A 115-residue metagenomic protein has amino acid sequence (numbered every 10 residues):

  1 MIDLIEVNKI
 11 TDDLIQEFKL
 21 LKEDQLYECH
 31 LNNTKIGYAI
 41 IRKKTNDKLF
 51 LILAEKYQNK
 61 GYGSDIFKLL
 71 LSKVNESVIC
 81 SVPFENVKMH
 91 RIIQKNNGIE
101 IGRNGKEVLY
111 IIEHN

Functional and structural regions predicted by a protein language model:
M1-K9, N115: Conserved N-terminal entry element of GNAT/NAT acetyltransferase domains
K22-G37: Conserved beta-hairpin
R42-K56, S81: Conserved acetyl-CoA binding element of GNAT-fold acetyltransferases
Y57, G61-L70: Conserved acetyl-CoA pyrophosphate-binding loop and the N-cap/start of the following alpha-helix in GNAT-like
V74-F84: Conserved GNAT acetyl-CoA-binding A-motif
S81, I99-E113: Conserved catalytic-core motifs of GNAT/GCN5-like acyltransferases
F84-R103: Conserved active-site alpha-helix within GNAT-family acetyltransferase domains
